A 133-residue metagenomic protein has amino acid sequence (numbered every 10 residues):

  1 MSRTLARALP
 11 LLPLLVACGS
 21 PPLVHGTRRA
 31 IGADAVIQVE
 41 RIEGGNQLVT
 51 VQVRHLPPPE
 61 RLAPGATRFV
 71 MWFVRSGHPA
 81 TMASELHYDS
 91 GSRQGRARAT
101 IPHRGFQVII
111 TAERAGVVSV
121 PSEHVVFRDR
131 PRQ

Functional and structural regions predicted by a protein language model:
M1-A17: Sec-dependent bacterial lipoprotein signal peptides
C18-Q133: N-terminal targeting/export leaders
